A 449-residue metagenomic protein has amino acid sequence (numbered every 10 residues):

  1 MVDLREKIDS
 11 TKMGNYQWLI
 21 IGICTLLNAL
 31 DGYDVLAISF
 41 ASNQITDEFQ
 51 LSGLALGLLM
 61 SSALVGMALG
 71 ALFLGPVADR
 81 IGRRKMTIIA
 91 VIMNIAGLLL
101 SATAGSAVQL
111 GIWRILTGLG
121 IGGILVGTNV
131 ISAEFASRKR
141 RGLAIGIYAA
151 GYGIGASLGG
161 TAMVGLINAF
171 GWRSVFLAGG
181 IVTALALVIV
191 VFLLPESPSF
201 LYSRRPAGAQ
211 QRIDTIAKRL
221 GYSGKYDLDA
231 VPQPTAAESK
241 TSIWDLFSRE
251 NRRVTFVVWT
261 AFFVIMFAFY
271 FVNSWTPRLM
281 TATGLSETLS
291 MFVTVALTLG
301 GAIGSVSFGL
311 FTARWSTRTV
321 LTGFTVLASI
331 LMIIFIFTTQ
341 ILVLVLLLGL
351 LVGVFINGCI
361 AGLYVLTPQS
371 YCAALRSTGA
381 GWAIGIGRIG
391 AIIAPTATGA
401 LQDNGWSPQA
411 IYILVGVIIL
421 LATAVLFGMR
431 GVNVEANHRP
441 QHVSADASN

Functional and structural regions predicted by a protein language model:
M1-Y33: Cytosolic juxtamembrane N-terminal segment immediately preceding the first transmembrane helix of multi-pass
I8, W172-T235, A424-D446: Central mid-sequence intracellular linker of multi-pass
I38-S39, F247-S305: Extracytoplasmic gate region of multi-pass secondary transporters
I45-T46, V77-A78, A162-F170, M280-T281 (+2 more regions): Interfacial helix-cap and linker-helix signal at transmembrane-aqueous boundaries of multi-pass secondary transporters
Q50, G82, T103-Q109, G120 (+3 more regions): Helix-breaking motifs and short loop linkers at transmembrane-helix boundaries and internal kinks in secondary membrane
L69-A107: Conserved MFS/SLC helix-loop-helix module at the cytosolic interface between two early adjacent transmembrane helices
G97, V108-L116, V343-L351: Paired small-residue
T312-L363: C-terminal transmembrane helical hairpin of 12-TM major facilitator-type secondary transporters
